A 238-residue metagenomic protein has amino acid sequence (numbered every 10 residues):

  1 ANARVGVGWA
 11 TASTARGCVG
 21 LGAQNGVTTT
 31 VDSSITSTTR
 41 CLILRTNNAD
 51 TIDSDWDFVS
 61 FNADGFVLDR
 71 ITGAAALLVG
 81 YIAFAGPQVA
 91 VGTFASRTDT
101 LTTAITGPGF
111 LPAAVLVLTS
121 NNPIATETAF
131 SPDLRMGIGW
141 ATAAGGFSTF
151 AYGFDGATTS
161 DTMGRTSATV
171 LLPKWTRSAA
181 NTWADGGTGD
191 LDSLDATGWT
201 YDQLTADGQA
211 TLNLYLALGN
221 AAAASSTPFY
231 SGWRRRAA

Functional and structural regions predicted by a protein language model:
A1-A237: Surface-exposed molecular-recognition determinants
